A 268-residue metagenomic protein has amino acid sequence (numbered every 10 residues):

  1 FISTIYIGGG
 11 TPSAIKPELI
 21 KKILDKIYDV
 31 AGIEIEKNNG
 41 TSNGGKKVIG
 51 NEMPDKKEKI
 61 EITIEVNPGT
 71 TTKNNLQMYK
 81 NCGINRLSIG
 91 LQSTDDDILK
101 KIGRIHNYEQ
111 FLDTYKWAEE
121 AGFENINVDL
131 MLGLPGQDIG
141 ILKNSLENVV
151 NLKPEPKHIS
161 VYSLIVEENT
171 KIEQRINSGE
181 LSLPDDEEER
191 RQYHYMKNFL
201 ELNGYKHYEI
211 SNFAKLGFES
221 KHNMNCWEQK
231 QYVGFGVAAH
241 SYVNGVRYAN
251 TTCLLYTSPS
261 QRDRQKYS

Functional and structural regions predicted by a protein language model:
F1-N39, K56-S258, R262, S268: C-terminal scaffold of the Radical SAM
G32, G40, G44-G45, G50: Residue-identity detector for glycine
